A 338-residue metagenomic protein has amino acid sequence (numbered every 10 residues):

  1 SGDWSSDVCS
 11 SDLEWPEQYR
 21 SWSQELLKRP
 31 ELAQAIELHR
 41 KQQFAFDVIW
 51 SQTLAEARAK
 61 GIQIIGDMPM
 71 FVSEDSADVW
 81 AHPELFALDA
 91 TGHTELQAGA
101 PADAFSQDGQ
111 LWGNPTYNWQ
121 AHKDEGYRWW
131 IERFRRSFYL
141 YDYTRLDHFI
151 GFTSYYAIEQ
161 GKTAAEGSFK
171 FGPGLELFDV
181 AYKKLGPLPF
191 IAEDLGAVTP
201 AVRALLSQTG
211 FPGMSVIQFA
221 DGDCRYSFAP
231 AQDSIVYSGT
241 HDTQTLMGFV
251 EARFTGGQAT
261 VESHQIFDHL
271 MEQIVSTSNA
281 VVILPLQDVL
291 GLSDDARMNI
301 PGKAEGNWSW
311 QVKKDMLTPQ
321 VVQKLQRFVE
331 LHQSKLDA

Functional and structural regions predicted by a protein language model:
G2-S10: Short, small-residue-biased leader/transition segments that mark boundaries at the very start of proteins
E31-A45, G109-R128, K162-K170, Q258-E262 (+1 more regions): The substrate-binding groove and active-site-proximal loops of carbohydrate-active enzymes, especially glycoside
H39, Q43-V72: Conserved, well-ordered alpha-helix/loop/beta-strand core segments that scaffold catalytic motifs
F46-E56, E125-F211: Active-site neighborhood of glycoside hydrolase catalytic domains
A57, D67, L146, F190 (+2 more regions): Conserved, mostly hydrophobic/aromatic
V79-A104, S168-L177, F211-D221: Acidic, His- and aromatic-enriched active-site or binding-groove loops in soluble protein domains that engage sugars
D194-D294, K313: Conserved alpha/beta catalytic core and glycan-binding cleft of carbohydrate-active enzymes
G291-A338: Structured C-terminal cap/extension of enzyme domains
